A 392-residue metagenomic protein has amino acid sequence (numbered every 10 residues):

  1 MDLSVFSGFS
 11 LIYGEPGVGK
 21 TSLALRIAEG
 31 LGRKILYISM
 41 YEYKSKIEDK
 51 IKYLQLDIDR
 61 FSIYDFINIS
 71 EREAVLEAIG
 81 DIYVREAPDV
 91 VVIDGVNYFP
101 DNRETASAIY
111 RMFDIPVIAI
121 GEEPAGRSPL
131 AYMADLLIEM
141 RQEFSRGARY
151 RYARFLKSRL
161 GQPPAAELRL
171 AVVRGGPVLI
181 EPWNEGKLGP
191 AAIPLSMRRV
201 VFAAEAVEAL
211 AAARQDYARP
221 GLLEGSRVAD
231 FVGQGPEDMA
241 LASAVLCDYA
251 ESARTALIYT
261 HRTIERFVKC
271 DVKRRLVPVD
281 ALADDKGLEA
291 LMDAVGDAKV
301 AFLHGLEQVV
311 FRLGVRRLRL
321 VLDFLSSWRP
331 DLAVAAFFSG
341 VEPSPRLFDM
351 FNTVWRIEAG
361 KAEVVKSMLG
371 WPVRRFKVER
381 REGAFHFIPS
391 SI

Functional and structural regions predicted by a protein language model:
S4-R33, F202-R262: Glycine-rich P-loop/Walker A and Walker A-like loops and their local beta1-loop-alpha1 context in P-loop NTPases
F9-L11, K34-L36, D89-V92, P116-I118 (+4 more regions): Residue-level preference for the first positions of well-ordered beta-strands
R33-D101, A256-V315: Conserved inter-motif catalytic segment of the P-loop NTP-binding fold
L36-S39, V117-E122, T255-H261, P278-V279 (+2 more regions): Short, hydrophobic beta-strand segments that form beta-sheet elements in well-ordered domains
I79-L137, D293-T353: P-loop NTPase motor core
G121-R174, F337-I392: Phosphate-binding/switch region of NTP-binding enzymes
R159-E205: Charged, amphipathic alpha-helical linker segments immediately N-terminal to NTP-binding catalytic cores
L223-G225, F231, G235-D248, S252-R254 (+6 more regions): Long, charge-rich C-terminal accessory regions
